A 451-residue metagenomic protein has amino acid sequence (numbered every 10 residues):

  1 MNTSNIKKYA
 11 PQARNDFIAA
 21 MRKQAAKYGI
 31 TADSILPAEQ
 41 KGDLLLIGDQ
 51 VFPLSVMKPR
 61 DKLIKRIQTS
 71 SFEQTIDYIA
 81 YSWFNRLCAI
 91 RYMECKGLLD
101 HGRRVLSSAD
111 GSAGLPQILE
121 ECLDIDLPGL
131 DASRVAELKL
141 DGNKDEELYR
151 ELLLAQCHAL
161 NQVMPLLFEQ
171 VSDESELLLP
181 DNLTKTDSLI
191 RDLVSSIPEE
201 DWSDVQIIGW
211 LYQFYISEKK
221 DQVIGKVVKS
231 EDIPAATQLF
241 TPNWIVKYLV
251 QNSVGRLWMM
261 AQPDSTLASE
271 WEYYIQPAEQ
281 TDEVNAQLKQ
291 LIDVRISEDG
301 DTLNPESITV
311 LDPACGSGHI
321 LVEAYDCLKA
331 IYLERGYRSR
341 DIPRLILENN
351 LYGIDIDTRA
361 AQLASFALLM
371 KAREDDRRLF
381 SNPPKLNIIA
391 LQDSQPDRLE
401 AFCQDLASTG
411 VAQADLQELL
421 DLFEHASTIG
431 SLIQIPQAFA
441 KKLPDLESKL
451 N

Functional and structural regions predicted by a protein language model:
M1-E323, N350, I354-A360, L386-N451: Preference for the N-terminal adenyl/adenosyl cofactor-binding alpha/beta module
L98, M370-E374: AAA+ ATPase "lid" subdomain C-terminal helix
Y215-I216, L328, L368: Hydrophobic aliphatic residues
I320-L333: Conserved SAM-binding loop of SAM-dependent methyltransferases across substrates and taxa, primarily the Class I
R338-D341: Flexible glycine/proline-rich, aromatic-decorated loop/lid segments
A364: Conserved SAM-binding loop
D375-P383, Q392: S-adenosyl-L-methionine
